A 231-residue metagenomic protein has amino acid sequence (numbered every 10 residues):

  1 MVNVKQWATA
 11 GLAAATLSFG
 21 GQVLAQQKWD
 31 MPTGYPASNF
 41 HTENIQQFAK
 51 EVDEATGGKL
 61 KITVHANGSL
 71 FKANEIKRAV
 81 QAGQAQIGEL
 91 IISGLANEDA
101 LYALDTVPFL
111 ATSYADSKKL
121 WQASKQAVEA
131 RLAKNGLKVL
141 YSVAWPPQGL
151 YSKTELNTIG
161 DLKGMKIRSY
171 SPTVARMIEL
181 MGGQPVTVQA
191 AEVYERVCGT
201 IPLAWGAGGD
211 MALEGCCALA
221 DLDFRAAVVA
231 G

Functional and structural regions predicted by a protein language model:
M1-G11: Bacterial N-terminal signal peptides that target proteins for export
G20-Q22: N-terminal signal peptide c-region/cleavage motif recognized by signal peptidases
D30-Q47, N67-K72, G209: Extracytoplasmic "Venus flytrap"
A49-I62: Signal peptide-proximal N-terminal region of secreted/periplasmic/extracellular or secretory-lumen proteins
A49-K50, Q81, Q86, I91-P185 (+2 more regions): Contiguous mixed-secondary-structure segments that line small-molecule binding/active-site clefts of soluble domains
G58-K61, I76-L90, G183-P185, C198-A207: Alpha-to-beta junction loops
T173-V174, Q184-G231: Pocket-lining segment of extracytoplasmic ligand-binding domains
